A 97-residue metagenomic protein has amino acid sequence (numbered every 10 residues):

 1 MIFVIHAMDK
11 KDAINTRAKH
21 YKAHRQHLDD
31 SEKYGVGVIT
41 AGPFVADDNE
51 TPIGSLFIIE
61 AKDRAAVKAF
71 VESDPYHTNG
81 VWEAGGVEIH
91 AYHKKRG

Functional and structural regions predicted by a protein language model:
M1-G97: Conserved, structured core segments of small domains
